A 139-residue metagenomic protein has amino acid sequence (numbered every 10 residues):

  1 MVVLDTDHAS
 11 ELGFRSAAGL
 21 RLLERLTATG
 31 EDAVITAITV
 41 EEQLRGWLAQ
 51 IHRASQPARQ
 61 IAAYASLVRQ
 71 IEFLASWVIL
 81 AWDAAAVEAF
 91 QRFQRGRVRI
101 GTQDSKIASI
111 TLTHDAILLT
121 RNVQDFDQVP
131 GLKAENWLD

Functional and structural regions predicted by a protein language model:
M1, A108, L112-D139: Acidic, PIN/NYN-like endoribonuclease modules and their adjacent C-terminal/linker elements
M1-T39, A49-V68: Short, well-structured N-terminal submotif of metal-dependent ribonuclease cores
H8, T39, A86, K106-I107 (+1 more regions): Alpha-helix capping/helix-boundary segments
G13-S16, W47, Q94, P130 (+1 more regions): Short, flexible helix/strand-to-coil boundary loops that buttress conserved ligand/catalytic motifs in alpha/beta
A37-T39, D83, N122, L138: Residues at the C-termini of beta-strands that transition into short coil/loop
R45-I51, F73-L119: Active-site neighborhoods of divalent-metal-dependent phosphate/nucleic-acid chemistry enzymes
